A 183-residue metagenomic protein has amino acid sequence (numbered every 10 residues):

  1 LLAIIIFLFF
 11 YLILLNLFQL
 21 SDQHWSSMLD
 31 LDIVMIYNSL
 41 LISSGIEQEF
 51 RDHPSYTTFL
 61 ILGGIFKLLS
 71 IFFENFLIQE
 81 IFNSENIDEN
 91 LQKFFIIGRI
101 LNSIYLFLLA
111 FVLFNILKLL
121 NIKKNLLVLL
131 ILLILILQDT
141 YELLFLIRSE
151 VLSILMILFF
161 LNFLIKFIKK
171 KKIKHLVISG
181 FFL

Functional and structural regions predicted by a protein language model:
L1-I33, L41-E47, L133-Y141: Transmembrane signal-anchor helices characteristic of membrane glycosylation enzymes that use polyprenol
I5-I6, D88-Q92, I96-N121, F159-F163: Transmembrane-helix motifs of polytopic, lipid-linked glycan transferases
L17-N38, Q48-G64, F73-I78: Extracytoplasmic catalytic/substrate-binding loops of multi-pass membrane glycan-assembly enzymes
Q48, I61-L101: Juxtamembrane segments of multi-pass membrane glycosylation machinery that transfer sugars from lipid-linked donors
L60, I100-S103, L132-I136, F159-F160 (+1 more regions): Residue-level signature of the transmembrane alpha-helical core of multi-pass small-molecule transporters
V112-N115, L152-K169, F182: Specific aromatic-rich, kink-prone transmembrane helix
K124-V128, K166-L183: Short hydrophobic alpha-helices at membrane interfaces in multi-pass membrane enzymes
E142-L152: Short acidic/glycine- and proline-prone juxtamembrane loop motifs at membrane-interface regions of multi-pass membrane
